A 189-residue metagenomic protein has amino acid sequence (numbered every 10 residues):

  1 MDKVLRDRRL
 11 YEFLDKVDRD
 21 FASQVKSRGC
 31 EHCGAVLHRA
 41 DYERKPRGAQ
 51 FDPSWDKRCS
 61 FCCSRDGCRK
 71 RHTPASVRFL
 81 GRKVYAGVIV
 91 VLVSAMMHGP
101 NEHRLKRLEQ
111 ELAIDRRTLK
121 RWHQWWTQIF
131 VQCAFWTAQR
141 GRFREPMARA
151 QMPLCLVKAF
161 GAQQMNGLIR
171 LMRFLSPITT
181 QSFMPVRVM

Functional and structural regions predicted by a protein language model:
M1-Y11, A22, K26, Q124-W125 (+1 more regions): Long C-terminal interaction/binding lobes of large macromolecular proteins
K3-D7, V36-A40, R65-R71, L80-R82: Short amphipathic alpha-helical segments, especially helix-boundary/capping motifs
K16-S27, F51-K57: Short, flexible, mixed-charge glycine/proline-rich loop motifs that serve as phosphate/nucleic-acid-contacting
V17-R19, K45-D52, V77-G81: Short, mixed-charge, low-aromatic patches
V25-C30, E43, D56-C59, R71 (+1 more regions): Generic detector of short, locally flexible boundary/turn motifs and exposed helical patches
G29-C33, C63-D66: Short cysteine-rich clusters marking metal-coordination/redox-active sites
H32-W55: Short recognition patches in nucleic-acid-associated and regulatory proteins
S60, G67-A150: Short, positively charged, Gly/Tyr-enriched micro-motifs that form contact patches at catalytic or ligand/partner
